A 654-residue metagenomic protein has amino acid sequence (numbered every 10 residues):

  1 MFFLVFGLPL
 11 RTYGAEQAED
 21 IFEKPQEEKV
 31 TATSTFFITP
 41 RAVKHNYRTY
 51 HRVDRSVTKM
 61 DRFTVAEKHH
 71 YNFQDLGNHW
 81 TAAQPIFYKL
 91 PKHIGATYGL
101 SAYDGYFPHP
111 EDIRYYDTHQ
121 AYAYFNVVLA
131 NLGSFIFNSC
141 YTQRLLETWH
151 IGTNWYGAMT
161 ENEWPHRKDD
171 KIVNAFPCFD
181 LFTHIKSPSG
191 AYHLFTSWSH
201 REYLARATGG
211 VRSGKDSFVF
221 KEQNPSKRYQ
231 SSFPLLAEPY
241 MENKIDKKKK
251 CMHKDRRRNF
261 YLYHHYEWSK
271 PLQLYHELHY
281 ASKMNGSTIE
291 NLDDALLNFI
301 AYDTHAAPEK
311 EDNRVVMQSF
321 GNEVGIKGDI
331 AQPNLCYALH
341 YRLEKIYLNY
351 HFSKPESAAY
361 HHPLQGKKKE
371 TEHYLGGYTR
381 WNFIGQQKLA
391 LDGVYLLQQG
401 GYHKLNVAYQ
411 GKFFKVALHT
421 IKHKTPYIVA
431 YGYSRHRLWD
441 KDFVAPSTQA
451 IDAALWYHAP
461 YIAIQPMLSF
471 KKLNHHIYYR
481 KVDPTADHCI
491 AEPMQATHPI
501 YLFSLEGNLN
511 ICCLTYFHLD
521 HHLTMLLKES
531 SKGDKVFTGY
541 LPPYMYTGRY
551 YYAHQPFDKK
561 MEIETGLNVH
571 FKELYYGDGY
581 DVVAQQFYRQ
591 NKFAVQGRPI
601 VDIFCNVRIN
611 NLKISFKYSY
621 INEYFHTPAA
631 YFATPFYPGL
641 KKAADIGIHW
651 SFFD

Functional and structural regions predicted by a protein language model:
M1-Y50, W164-R167, R206-F218, Q223 (+6 more regions): Cleavable N-terminal export/targeting peptides
A18-T118: Acidic, small-polar-rich N-terminal luminal/periplasmic segments of exported/outer-membrane proteins
S34-F37, A42, N46, V128-A130 (+6 more regions): Outer-membrane beta-barrel proteins
A96-T97, H109-C140: Short strand-turn segments of transmembrane beta-barrel domains in outer membranes, especially the first one or two
T118-Q120, T142, K254-N291, E309-D654: Exposed, low-structure sequence patches enriched in small/polar residues
F135-G157, D170-L204, Y409: Transmembrane beta-barrel wall of Gram-negative outer-membrane proteins
Y192-Y263, N285-A295, A307-P308, R314-V315 (+1 more regions): Flexible loop and strand-edge segments within Gram-negative outer membrane beta-barrel domains
K221-L235, D294-T304, S353-Q365, C489: Solvent-exposed loop segments that connect transmembrane elements
